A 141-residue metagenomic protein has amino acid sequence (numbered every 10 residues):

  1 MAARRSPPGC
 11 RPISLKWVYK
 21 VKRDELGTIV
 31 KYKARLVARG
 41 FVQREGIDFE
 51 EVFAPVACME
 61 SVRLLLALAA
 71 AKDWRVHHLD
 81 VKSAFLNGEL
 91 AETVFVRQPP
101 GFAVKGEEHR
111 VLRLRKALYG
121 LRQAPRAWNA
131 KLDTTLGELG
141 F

Functional and structural regions predicted by a protein language model:
M1-F141: Long, low-complexity, charge-biased intrinsically disordered regions
